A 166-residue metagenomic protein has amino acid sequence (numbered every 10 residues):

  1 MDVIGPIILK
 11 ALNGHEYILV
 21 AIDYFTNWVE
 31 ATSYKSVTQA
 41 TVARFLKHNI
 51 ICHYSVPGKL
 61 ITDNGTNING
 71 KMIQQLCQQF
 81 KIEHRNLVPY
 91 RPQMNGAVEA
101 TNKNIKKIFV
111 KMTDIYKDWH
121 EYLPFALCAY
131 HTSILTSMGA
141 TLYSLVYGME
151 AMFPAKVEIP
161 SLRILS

Functional and structural regions predicted by a protein language model:
M1-S166: Integrase module of LTR retroelements
